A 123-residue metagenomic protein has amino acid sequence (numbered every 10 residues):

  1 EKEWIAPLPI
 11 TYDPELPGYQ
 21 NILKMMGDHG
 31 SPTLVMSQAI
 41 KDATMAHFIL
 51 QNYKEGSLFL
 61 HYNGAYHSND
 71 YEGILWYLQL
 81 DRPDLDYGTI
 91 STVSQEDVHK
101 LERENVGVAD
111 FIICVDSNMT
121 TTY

Functional and structural regions predicted by a protein language model:
E1-Y123: Compositional signal for N-terminal targeting/processing segments
